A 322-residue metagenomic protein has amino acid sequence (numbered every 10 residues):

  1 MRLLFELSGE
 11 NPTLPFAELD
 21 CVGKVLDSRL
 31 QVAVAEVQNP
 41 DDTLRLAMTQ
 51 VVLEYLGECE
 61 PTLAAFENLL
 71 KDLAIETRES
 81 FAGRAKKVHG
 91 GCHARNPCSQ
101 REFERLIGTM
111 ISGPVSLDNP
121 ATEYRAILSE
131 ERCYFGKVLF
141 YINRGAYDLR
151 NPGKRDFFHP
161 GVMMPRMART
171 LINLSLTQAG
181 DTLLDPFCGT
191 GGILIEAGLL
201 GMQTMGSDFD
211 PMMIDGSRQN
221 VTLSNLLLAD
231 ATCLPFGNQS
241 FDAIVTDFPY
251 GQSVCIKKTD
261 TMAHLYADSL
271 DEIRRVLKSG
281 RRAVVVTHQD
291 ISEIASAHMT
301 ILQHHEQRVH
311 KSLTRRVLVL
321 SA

Functional and structural regions predicted by a protein language model:
M1-L53, P61, A65, L69 (+3 more regions): Class I S-adenosyl-L-methionine-dependent methyltransferase catalytic core
L56: A charged helix-plus-loop insertion that forms the helical arch/lid used to bind and gate nucleic-acid substrates
L69-T77: Short, basic/hydrophobic alpha-helical segments
L73-A74, S116, R125-I127: A general structural signal for short secondary-structure junctions and capping/turn motifs
T77, M110-I111, H298: Short secondary-structure junctions
T77-S80, G180: Phosphate-coordination loops involved in phosphoryl transfer and adenosine-cofactor binding
F81-S116: Long recognition/docking surfaces used for binding and targeting
